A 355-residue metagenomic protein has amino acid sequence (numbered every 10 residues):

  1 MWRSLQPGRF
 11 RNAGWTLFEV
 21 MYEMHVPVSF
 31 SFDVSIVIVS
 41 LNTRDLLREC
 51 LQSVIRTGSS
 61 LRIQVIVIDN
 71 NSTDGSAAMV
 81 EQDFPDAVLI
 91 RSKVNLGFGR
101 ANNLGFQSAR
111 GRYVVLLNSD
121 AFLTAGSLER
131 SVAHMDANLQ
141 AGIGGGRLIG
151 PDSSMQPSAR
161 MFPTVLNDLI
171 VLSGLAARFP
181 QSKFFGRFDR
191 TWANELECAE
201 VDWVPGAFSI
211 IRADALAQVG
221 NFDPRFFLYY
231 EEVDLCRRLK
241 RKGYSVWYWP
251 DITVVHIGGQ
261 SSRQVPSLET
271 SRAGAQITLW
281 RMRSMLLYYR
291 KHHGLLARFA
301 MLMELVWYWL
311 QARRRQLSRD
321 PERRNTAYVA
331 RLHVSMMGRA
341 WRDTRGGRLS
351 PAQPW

Functional and structural regions predicted by a protein language model:
L17-I55: N-proximal low-complexity "stem/linker" segments adjacent to membrane-targeting elements
S53, D69-A77, V94: A conserved acidic beta->alpha catalytic loop
S92-A109: Glycine-rich, basic loop-to-helix element that forms the pyrophosphate-binding segment of sugar-nucleotide handling
V114: Short aromatic/hydrophobic "clamp" motif used to bind/position activated sugar donors
A125-S158: Conserved donor NDP-sugar-binding/catalytic core segment of glycosyltransferases
V165-V201: Short, flexible, basic/aromatic active-site loop/helix in glycosyltransferases
L196, D202-N221, R225-T253: A short, conserved alpha-helix in the catalytic core of glycosyltransferases
R241-R324: Active-site-adjacent helix/loop segment of glycosyltransferases that harbors family-specific signature motifs
